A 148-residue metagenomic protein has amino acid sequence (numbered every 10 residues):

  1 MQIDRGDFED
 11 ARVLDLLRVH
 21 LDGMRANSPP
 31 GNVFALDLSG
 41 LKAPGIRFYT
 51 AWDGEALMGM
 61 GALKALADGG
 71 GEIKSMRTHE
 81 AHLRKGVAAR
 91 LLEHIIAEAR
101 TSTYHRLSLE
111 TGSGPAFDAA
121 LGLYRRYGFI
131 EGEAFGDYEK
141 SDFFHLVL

Functional and structural regions predicted by a protein language model:
M1-N32: Short amphipathic alpha-helix that is part of the acyltransferase structural core
R5-L14, H105-G128, E133-L148: C-terminal "cap" of GNAT-fold acetyltransferases
S39-T50: A short helix-loop-beta-strand connector motif used in the catalytic cores of GNAT acetyltransferases and, in some
F48-T50, A56-A65, E72, R77: Conserved beta-strand in the GNAT
K64-A67, M76-L83, S113-G114: A short, internal acetyl-CoA/4′-phosphopantetheine-binding micro-motif in the GNAT/acyltransferase core
G69, K85, S102-H105: Short coil/turn segments at alpha/beta junctions that flank glycine-rich nucleotide-binding fingerprints
T78, R84-A97, G122-R126: Conserved acetyl-CoA-binding loop-helix of GNAT-fold acetyltransferases
